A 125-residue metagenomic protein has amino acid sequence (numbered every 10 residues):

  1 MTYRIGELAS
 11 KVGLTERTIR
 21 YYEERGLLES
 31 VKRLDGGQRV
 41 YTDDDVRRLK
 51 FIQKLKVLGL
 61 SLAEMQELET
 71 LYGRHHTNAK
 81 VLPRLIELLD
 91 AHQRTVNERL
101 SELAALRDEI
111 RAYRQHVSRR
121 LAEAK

Functional and structural regions predicted by a protein language model:
M1, I5-L8, T15-T18, D35: Short glycine/proline-centered loop/turn elements that form peptide/ligand docking sites
R4-S10, E29, D43-K125: Arg/Lys-rich, alpha-helical DNA-contact motif
R17, R39, I86-E87: Generic secretory/membrane-interface signal
G26: Glycine-centered, phosphate/nucleic-acid-interacting loop/turn motifs that mediate DNA/RNA or nucleotide
E29-G36: Beta-hairpin "wing" of winged helix-turn-helix
G36-D43: Minor-groove-contacting beta-hairpin "wing" of winged helix-turn-helix DNA-binding domains
